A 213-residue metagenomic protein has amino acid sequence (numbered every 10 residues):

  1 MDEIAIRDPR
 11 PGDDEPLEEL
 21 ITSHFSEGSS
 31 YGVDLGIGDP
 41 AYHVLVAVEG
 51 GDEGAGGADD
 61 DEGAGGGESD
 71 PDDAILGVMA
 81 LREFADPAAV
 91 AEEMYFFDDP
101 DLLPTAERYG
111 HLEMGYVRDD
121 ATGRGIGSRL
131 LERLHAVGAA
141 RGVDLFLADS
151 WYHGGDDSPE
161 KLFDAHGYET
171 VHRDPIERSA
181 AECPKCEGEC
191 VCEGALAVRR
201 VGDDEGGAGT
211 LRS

Functional and structural regions predicted by a protein language model:
I4-L17: A short beta-loop-alpha structural element at the N-terminal edge of CoA-dependent acyl/N-acetyltransferase catalytic
I21-D70, I75-D86, D99-D101: Active-site rim helix/loop that mediates acceptor-substrate recognition in acyltransferases
A80-H111, I176-C190: Conserved acyl-donor/pantetheine-binding loop and adjacent beta-alpha core of acyl/acetyltransferases and related
Y109, G138-G154: Conserved GNAT acetyl-CoA-binding A-motif
L112-T122, Y152: A short, internal acetyl-CoA/4′-phosphopantetheine-binding micro-motif in the GNAT/acyltransferase core
V117, G123-G138: Conserved acetyl-CoA-binding loop-helix of GNAT-fold acetyltransferases
S128, A140, Y152-A180: Conserved active-site alpha-helix within GNAT-family acetyltransferase domains
I176-S213: C-terminal "cap" of GNAT-fold acetyltransferases
